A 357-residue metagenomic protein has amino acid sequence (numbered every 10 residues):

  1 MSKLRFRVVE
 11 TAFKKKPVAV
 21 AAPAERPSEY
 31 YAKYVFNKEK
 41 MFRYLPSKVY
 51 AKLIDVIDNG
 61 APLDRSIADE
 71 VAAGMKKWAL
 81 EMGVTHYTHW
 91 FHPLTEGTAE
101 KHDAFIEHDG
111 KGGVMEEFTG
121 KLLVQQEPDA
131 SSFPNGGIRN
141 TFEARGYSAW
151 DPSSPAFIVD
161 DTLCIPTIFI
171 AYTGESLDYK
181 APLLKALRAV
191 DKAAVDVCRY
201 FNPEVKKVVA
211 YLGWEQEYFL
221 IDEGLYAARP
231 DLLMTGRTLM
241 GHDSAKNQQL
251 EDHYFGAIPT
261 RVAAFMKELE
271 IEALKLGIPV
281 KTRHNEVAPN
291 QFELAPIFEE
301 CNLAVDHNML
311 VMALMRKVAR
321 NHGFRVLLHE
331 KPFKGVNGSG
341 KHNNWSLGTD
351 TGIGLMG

Functional and structural regions predicted by a protein language model:
S2-A24, T141-F157, T162: N-terminal hydrophobic targeting/anchoring segments and the immediately downstream early-domain regions of hydrolases
K3-F6, E25-Y31, Y50, H242 (+1 more regions): Short N-terminal helix-initiation segments at or just after the protein's N-terminus
L4-F13, Y34-K38, G60, L80-E81 (+13 more regions): Aromatic-residue detector
V9-E10, V20-A21, N37-K40, P62-D64 (+6 more regions): Short linear motifs at secondary-structure transitions and domain/linker junctions
F13-A19, P23-G120, V124-N140: Histidine/acidic residue-rich metal-binding segments in metalloenzymes
A144-L328, F333-G357: Glycine-rich, acidic/polar active-site loops that bind/position phosphate-bearing ligands
